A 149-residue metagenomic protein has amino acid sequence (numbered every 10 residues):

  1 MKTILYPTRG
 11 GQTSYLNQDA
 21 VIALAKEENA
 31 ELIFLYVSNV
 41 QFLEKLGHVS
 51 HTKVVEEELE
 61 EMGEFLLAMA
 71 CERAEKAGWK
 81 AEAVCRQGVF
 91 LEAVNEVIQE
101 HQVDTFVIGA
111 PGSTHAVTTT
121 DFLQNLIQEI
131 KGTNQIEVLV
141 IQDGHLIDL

Functional and structural regions predicted by a protein language model:
K2-V49: Small/aliphatic-rich secondary-structure junction motif
G10-T13, Q87-F90, S113: Short beta->alpha connector loops
I33-L35, E82-R86, L139-I141: General small-molecule cofactor/ligand-binding pocket signal
T52-F65: A short acidic, glycine-rich active-site loop that binds or catalyzes chemistry on phosphate/adenosine moieties
E64-K80: Phosphate/nucleotide-donor binding subsite
E75-F106, H145-L149: Structural beta-alpha unit
E100-L149: Gly/Ser-rich helix-loop-strand patches that form or flank binding pockets for ribonucleotide-derived cofactors
